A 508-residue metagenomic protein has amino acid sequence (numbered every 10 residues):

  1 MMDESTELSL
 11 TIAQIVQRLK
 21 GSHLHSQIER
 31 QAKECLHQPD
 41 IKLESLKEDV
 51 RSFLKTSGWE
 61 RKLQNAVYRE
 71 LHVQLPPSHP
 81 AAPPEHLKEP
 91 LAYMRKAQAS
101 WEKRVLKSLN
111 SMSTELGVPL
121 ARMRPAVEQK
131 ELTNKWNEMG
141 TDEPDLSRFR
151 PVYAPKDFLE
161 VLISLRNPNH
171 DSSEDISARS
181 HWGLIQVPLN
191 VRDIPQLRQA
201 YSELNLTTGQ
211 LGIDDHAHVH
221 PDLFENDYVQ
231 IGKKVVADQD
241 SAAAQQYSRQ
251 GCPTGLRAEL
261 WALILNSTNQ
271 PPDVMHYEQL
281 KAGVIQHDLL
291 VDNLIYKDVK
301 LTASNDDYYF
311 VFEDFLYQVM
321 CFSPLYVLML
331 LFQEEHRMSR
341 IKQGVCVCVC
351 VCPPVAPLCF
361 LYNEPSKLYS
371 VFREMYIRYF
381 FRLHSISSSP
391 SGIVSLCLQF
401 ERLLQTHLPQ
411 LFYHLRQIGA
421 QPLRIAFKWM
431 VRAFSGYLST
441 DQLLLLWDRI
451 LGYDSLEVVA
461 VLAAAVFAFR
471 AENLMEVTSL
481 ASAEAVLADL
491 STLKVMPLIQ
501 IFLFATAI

Functional and structural regions predicted by a protein language model:
M1-D240, G255: Eukaryotic extended interaction platforms
E4, L8-T11, K20, L24 (+33 more regions): Alpha-helical interaction elements in eukaryotic regulators
E4-E7, V16, K20, L24 (+24 more regions): Short amphipathic alpha-helical molecular recognition features
A32-K33, V50, A66-R69, P84 (+11 more regions): Short amphipathic alpha-helical segments embedded in low-complexity Lys/Glu-rich regions
L54, G58, L75, H79 (+17 more regions): Eukaryotic basic, amphipathic alpha-helical target segments in cytosolic regions
H181-L184, I194, E203-F224, V236 (+3 more regions): Extended, Lys/Glu/Leu-rich amphipathic alpha-helical scaffolds
L223-Y228, V235-L398: Alpha-helical repeat/alpha-solenoid scaffolds of the HEAT/ARM/MIF4G superfamily and closely related elongated all-alpha
Q245-R249, R257, W261, L265 (+16 more regions): Amphipathic alpha-helical interaction motifs in eukaryotic regulatory proteins
